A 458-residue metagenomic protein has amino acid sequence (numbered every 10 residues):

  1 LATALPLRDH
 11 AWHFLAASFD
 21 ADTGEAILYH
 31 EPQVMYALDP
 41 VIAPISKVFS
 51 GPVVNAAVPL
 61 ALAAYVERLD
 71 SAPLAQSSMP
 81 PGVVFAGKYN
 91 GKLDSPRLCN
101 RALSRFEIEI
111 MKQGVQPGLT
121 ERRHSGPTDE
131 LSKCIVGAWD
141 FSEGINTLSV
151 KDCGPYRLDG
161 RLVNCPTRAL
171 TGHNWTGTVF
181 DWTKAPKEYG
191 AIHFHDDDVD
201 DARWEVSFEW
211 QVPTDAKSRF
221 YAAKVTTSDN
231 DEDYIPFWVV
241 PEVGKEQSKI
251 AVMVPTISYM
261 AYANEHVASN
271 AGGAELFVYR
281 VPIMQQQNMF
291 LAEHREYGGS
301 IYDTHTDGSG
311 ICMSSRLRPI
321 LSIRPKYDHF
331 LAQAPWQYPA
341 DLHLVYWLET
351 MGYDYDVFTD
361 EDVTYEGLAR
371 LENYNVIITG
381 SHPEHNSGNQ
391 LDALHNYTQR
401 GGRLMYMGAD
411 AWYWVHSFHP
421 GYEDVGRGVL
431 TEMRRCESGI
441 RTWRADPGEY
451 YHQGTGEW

Functional and structural regions predicted by a protein language model:
L1-T167: Extracellular glycan-associated modules
H10-W12, A216-F220: Extracellular Ig-like/FN3 beta-sandwich strand-entry sites
H13-L15, V206-W210: Short strand-edge motifs at loop-to-beta-strand transitions and within beta-strands of extracellular beta-rich domains
E25-I27, S95, I135-A138, E209 (+7 more regions): Beta-sheet entry/capping signal
I27-E31, L38-I42, A72-A75, E107-K112 (+9 more regions): Short, solvent-exposed loop/turn and secondary-structure capping segments
C165-D200, F220, T227-L371: Aromatic-Pro/Gly-enriched surface loop or interdomain linker that acts as a lid/target-recognition segment
D197-D200, E209-Q211, D215-K217, F330-P420: Helical hinge/lid and interdomain linker segments adjacent to catalytic or ligand-binding clefts that mediate domain
W412-W458: An acidic, glycine-rich "communication" segment
